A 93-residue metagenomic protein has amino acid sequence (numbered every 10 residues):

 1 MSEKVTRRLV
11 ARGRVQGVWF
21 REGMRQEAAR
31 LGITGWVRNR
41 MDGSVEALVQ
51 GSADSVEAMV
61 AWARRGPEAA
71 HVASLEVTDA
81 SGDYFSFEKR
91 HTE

Functional and structural regions predicted by a protein language model:
M1-E93: Intrinsically disordered, low-complexity, mixed-charge
